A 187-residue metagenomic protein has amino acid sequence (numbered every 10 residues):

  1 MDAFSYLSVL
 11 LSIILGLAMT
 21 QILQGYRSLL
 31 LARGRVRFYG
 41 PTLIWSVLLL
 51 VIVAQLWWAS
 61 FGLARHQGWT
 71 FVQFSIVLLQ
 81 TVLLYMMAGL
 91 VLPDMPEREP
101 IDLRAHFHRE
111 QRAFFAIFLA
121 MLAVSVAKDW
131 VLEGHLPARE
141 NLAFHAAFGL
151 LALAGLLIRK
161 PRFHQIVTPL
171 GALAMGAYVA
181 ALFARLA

Functional and structural regions predicted by a protein language model:
M1-T20, L186-A187: Hydrophobic transmembrane alpha-helical segments in integral membrane proteins
A3-S12, H66-Y85: Alpha-helical transmembrane segments
L17, V51, L78-V82: N-terminal intrinsically disordered, cationic/polar leader segments that include organellar targeting peptides
T20-S28: Short helix-terminus and kink motifs of transmembrane alpha helices, predominantly at the cytoplasmic interface
S28-P41, A64-W69, E97-F107, L157-V167: Membrane-interface helix-boundary motifs at transmembrane edges
G40-L63: A generic, lipid-embedded transmembrane alpha helix
L78-H145: Membrane-proximal helix-loop-helix units in multi-pass membrane proteins
A120-A187: Glycine-rich, aromatic-bearing surface loops/beta-hairpins
